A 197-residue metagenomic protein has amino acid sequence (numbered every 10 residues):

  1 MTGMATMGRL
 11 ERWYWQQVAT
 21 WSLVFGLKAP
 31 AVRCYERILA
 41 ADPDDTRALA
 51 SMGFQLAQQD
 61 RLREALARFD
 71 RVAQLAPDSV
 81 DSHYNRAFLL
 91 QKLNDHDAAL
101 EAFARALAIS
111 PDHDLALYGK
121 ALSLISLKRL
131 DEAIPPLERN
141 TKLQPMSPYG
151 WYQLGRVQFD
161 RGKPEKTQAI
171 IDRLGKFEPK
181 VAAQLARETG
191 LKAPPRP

Functional and structural regions predicted by a protein language model:
T2-R12, F159-P197: Terminal, low-structured helical/coil segments at or just beyond the last alpha-helical repeat
M7, A41, L75, I109 (+2 more regions): Structural marker of alpha-solenoid helical repeat scaffolds
E11-R47, S51-D60: Alpha-helical segment of the N-proximal tetratricopeptide repeat
E11-W13, T46-R47, V80-D81, D114-L115 (+2 more regions): Helix-start (N-cap) detector for alpha-helical repeat units in TPR-like alpha-solenoids, especially tetratricopeptide
V24-R37, Q58-R71, L93-R105, L127-R139 (+2 more regions): Structural signature of tandem alpha-helical TPR/SEL1-like repeats, specifically the intra-repeat loop/turn
